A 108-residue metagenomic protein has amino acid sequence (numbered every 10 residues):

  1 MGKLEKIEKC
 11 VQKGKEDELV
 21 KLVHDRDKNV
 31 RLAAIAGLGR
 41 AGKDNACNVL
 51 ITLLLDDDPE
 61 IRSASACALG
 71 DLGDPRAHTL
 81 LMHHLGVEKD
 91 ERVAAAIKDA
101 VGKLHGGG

Functional and structural regions predicted by a protein language model:
M1-E5, E16, V20, L32: Alpha-helical tetratricopeptide repeat
K3-K6, A34, S65, I97: Conserved hydrophobic register position within alpha-solenoid helical repeats
K6-K9, G37, A68-D71, P75 (+2 more regions): Core register positions within helices of long alpha-helical scaffolds
C10-H24, K43-L55, D74-G86, G107-G108: Amphipathic alpha-helical scaffolding segments comprising HEAT/armadillo-like alpha-solenoid repeats
R26-D27, D57-D58, K89-D90: Short inter-helical turns and helix N-cap capping residues of alpha-solenoid HEAT/ARM repeat scaffolds
A34-I35, R40-L72: Short hydrophobic interaction/assembly module
G86, V93-G108: Eukaryotic acidic, Ser/Thr-rich intrinsically disordered low-complexity regions
